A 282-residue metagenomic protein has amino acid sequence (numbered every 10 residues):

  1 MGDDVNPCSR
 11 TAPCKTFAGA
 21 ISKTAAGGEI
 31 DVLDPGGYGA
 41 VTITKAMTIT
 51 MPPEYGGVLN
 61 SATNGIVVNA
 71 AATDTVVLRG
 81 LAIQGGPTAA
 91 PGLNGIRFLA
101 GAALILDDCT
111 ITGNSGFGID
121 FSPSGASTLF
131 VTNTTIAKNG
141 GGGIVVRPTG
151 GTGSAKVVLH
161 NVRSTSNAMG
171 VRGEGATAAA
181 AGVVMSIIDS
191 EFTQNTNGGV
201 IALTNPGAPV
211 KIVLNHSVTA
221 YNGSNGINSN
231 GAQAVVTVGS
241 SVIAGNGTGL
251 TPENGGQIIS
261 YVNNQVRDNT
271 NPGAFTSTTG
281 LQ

Functional and structural regions predicted by a protein language model:
M1-G19, T48, P52-Y55: Right-handed parallel beta-helix/beta-solenoid
A25-A26, G37-T50, G57-A103, F117-S124: Extracellular beta-strand-rich solenoid/capping regions of secreted or surface-exposed proteins that bind or remodel
E29, A40, E54, L59-G65 (+8 more regions): Short glycine/acidic-rich loop motifs that flank beta-strands on beta-rich extracellular proteins
V32, I43, M51, S61 (+19 more regions): Extracellular beta-strand solenoids
D34-A40, G151-G153, A208: Surface-exposed loop/turn positions within long extracellular repeat scaffolds, especially the passenger domains
P52-P53, D74-G85, A103-G113, A126-G142 (+5 more regions): Right-handed parallel beta-helix
G280-Q282: Short, solvent-exposed mixed-charge patches
